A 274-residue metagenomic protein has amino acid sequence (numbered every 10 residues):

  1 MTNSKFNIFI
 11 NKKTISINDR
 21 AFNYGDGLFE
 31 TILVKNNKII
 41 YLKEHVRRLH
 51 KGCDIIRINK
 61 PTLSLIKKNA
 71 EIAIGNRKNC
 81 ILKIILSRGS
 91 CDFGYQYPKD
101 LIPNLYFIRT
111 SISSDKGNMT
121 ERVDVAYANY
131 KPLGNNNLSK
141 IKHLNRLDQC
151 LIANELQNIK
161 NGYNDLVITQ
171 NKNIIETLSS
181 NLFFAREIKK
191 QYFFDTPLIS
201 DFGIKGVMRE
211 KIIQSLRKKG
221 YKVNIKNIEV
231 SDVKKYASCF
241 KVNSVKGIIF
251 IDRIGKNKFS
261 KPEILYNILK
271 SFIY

Functional and structural regions predicted by a protein language model:
M1-S64, K68-E71, S87, D92 (+1 more regions): Helix-start/capping segments and mature chain N-termini
A73-K78: Phosphate/pyrophosphate-binding loops at sites that engage ATP/ADP/AMP, CoA/4′-phosphopantetheine, polyphosphate
I81-L86: ATP-grasp fold ATP-binding core
